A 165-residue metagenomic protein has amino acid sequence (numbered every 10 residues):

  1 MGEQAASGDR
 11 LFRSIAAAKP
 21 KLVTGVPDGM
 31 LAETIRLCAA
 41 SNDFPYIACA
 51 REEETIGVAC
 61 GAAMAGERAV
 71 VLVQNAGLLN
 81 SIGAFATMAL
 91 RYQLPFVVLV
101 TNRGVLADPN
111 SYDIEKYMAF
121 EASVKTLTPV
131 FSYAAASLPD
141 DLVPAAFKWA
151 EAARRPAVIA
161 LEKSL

Functional and structural regions predicted by a protein language model:
M1-L165: Thiamine diphosphate
